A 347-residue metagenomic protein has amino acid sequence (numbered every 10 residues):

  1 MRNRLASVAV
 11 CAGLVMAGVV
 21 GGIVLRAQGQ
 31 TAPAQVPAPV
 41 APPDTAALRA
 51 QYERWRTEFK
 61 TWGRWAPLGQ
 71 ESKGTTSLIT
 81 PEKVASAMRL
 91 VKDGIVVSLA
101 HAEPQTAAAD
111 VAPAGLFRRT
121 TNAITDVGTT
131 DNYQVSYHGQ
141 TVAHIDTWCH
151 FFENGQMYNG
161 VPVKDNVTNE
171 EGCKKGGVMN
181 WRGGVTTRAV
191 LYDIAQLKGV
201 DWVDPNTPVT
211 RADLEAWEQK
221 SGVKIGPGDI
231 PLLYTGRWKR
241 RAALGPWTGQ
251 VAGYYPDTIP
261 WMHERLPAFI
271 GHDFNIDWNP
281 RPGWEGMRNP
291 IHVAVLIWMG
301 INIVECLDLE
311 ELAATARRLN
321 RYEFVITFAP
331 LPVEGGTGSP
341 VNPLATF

Functional and structural regions predicted by a protein language model:
M1-R4: N-terminal secretory signal peptides that target proteins for export/translocation
A9-G21: Bacterial N-terminal signal peptides
V19-Q35: Bacterial Sec-dependent signal peptides at the C-terminal "C-region" and cleavage site
Q30-F347: Active-/binding-site microenvironments in catalytic and ligand-binding cores
